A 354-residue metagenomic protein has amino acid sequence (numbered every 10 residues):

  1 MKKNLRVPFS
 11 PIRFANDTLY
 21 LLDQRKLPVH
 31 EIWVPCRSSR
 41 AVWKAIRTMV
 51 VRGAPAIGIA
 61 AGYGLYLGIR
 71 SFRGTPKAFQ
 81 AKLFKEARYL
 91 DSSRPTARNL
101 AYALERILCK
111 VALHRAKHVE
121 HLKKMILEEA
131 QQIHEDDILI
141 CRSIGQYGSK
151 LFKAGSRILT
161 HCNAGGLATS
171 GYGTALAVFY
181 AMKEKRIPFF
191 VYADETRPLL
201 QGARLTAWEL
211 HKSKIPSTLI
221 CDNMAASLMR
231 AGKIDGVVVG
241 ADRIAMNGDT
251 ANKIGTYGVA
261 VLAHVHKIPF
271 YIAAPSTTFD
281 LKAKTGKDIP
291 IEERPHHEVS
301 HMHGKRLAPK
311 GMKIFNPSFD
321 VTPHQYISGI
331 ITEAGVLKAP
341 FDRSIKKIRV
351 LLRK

Functional and structural regions predicted by a protein language model:
M1-I12: Polybasic, low-complexity association/targeting segments
S10-K117: Long amphipathic alpha-helical segments
L22, A60, A103, L159-N163 (+3 more regions): Short beta-strand segments
V34-V50, K150-I158, H301-G311: Short, hydrophobic/aliphatic alpha-helical segments
T48-A61, R94, L100, N163-G171 (+1 more regions): Conserved phosphate/anionic-ligand binding catalytic regions in large, soluble enzymes, centered on
N99-L159, P188-F189, A193-V237: Ligand-binding beta-strand-loop-alpha-helix segment within the catalytic cores of soluble metabolic enzymes
Y172-E184, A260: Histidine-anchored nucleotide/phosphate-binding helix
P188, E195-K354: Conserved phosphate- and dinucleotide-binding cores of soluble alpha/beta proteins, encompassing both enzyme active
